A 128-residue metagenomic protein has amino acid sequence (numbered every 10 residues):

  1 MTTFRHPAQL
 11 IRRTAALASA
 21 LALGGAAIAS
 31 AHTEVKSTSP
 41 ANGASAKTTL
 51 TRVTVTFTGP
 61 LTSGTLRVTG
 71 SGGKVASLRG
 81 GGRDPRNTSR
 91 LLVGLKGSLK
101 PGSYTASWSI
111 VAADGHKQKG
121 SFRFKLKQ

Functional and structural regions predicted by a protein language model:
T2-L17: Bacterial N-terminal signal peptides that target proteins for export
T2-T3, K36-S39, V53-T54, T69: Short N-terminal helix-initiation segments at or just after the protein's N-terminus
A8-Q9, G24, K36-T38, R67 (+1 more regions): Short hydrophobic/aromatic-rich motifs at helix boundaries and adjacent loops
A26-A31: Sec/Tat signal peptide C-region and signal peptidase I cleavage site
H32-L50: Short N-terminal segments immediately surrounding and downstream of signal-peptide cleavage
A46, T54, T58-P60, G64-Q128: Acidic, low-complexity Ser/Thr/Gly/Pro-rich repeat segments typical of extracellular/periplasmic and surface-exposed
